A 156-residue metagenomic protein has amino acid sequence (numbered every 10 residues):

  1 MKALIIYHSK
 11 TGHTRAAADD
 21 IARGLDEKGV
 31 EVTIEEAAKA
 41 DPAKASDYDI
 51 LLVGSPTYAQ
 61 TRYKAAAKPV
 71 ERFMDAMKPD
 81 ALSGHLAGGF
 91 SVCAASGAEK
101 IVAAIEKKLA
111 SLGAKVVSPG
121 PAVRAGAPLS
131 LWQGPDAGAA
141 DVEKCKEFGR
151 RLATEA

Functional and structural regions predicted by a protein language model:
M1-L4: Extreme N-terminal starter segment of soluble prokaryotic enzymes
H8-G12: Short polar catalytic/cofactor-binding loops
H13-A16, D20-E35, D47-A156: FMN-binding flavodoxin-like domain, especially the glycine-rich phosphate-binding loop
E36-A40: Short acidic loop-to-helix transition motifs that present clustered carboxylates
